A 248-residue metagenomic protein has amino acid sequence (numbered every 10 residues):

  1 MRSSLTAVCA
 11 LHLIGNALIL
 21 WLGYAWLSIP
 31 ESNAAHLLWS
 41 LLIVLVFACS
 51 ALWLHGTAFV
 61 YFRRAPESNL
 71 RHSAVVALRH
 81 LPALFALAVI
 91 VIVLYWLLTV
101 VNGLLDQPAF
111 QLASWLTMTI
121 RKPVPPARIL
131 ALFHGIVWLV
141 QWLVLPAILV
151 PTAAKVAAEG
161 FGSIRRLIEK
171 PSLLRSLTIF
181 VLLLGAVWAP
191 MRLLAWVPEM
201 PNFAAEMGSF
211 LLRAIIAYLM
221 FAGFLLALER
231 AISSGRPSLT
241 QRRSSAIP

Functional and structural regions predicted by a protein language model:
M1-G162, E169-P248: Hydrophobic alpha-helical membrane segments
